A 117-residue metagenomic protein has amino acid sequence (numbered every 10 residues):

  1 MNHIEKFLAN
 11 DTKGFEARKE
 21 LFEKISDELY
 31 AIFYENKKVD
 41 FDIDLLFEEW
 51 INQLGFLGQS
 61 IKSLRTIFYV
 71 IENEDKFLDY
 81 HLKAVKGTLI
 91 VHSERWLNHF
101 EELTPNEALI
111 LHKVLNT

Functional and structural regions predicted by a protein language model:
M1-T117: Amphipathic alpha-helical "stem/stalk" segments
